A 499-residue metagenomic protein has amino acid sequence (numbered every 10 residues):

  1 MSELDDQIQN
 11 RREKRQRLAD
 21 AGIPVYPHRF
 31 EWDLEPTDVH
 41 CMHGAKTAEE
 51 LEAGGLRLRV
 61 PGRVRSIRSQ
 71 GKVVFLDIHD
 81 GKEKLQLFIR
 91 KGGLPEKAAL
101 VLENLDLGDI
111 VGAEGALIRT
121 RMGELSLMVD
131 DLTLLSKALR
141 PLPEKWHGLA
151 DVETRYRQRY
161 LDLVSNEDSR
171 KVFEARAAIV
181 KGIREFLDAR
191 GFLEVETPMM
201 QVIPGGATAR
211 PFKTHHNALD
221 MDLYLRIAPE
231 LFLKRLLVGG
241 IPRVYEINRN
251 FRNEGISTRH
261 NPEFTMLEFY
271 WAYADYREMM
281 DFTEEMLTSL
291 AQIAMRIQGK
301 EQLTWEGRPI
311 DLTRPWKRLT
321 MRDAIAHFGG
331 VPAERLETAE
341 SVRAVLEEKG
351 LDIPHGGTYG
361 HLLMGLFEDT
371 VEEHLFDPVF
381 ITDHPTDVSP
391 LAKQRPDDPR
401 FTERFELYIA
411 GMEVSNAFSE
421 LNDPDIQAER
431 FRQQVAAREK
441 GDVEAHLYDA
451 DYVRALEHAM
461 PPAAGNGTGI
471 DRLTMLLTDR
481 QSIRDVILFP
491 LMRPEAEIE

Functional and structural regions predicted by a protein language model:
M1-E499: Class II aminoacyl-tRNA synthetase catalytic cores and aaRS-like
